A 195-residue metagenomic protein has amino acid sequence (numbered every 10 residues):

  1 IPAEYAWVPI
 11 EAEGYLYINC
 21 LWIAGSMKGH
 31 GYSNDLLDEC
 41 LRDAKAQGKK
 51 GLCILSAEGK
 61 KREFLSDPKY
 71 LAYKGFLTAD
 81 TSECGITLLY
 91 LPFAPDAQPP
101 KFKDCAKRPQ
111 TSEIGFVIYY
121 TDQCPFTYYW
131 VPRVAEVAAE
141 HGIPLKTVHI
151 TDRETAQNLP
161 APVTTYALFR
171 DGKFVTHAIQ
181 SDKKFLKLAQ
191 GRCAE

Functional and structural regions predicted by a protein language model:
I1-C20: Conserved acyl-donor/pantetheine-binding loop and adjacent beta-alpha core of acyl/acetyltransferases and related
I23, G29-K45: Conserved acetyl-CoA-binding loop-helix of GNAT-fold acetyltransferases
R42-R62: Conserved GNAT acetyl-CoA-binding A-motif
L55, A72-L89, V175-A178: Conserved catalytic-core motifs of GNAT/GCN5-like acyltransferases
E83-R108: C-terminal "cap" of GNAT-fold acetyltransferases
C105-E140: Local sequence-structure signature of Cys/Sec-based thiol-disulfide redox active-site neighborhoods
P160-F169: Structural micro-motif
R170-E195: Non-catalytic, surface beta->alpha helical segment in thiol-disulfide oxidoreductase systems
